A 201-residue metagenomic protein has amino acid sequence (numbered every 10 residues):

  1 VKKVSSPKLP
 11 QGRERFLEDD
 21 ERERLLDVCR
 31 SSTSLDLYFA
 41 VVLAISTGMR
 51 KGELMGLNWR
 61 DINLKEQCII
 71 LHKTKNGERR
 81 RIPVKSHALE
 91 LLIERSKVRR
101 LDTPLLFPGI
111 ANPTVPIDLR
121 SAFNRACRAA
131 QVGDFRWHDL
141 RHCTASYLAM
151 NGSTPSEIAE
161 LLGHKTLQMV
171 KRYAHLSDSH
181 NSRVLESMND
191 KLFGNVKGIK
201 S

Functional and structural regions predicted by a protein language model:
V1-K51, M55, K65, K75-E78 (+2 more regions): Basic, Lys/Arg- and aromatic-enriched nucleic-acid-binding interface segment
P7-P10, F16, K73-G77, H87-L89 (+2 more regions): Catalytic-site neighborhood detector that most strongly recognizes the C-terminal catalytic loop/helix of tyrosine
D27-Y38, T47, I82, E90 (+4 more regions): Short, basic (Lys/Arg/His-rich) helix/loop patches that form interaction surfaces in the mid-to-C-terminal regions
E94-V98, G109-P113, Q168-K171, R183-S201: C-terminal secondary-structure termini that scaffold catalytic or DNA-interacting sites
